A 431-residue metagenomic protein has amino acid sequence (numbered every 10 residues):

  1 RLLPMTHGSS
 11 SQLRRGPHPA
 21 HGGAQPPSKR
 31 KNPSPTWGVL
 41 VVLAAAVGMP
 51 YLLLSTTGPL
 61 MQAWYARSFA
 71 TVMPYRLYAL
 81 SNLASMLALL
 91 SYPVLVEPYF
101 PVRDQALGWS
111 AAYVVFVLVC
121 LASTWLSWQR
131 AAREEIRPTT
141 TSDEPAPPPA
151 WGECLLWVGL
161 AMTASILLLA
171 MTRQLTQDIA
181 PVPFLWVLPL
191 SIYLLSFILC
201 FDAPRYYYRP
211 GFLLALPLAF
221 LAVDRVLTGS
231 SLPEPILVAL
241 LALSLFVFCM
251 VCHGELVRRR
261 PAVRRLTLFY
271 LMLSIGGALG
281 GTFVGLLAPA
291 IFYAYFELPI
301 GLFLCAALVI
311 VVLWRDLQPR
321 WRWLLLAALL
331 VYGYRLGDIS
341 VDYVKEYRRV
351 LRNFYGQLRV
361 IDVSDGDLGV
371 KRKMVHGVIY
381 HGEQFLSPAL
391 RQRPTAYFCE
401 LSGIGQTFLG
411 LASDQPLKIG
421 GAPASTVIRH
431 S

Functional and structural regions predicted by a protein language model:
R1-S431: Alpha-helical transmembrane segments of multi-pass membrane proteins
